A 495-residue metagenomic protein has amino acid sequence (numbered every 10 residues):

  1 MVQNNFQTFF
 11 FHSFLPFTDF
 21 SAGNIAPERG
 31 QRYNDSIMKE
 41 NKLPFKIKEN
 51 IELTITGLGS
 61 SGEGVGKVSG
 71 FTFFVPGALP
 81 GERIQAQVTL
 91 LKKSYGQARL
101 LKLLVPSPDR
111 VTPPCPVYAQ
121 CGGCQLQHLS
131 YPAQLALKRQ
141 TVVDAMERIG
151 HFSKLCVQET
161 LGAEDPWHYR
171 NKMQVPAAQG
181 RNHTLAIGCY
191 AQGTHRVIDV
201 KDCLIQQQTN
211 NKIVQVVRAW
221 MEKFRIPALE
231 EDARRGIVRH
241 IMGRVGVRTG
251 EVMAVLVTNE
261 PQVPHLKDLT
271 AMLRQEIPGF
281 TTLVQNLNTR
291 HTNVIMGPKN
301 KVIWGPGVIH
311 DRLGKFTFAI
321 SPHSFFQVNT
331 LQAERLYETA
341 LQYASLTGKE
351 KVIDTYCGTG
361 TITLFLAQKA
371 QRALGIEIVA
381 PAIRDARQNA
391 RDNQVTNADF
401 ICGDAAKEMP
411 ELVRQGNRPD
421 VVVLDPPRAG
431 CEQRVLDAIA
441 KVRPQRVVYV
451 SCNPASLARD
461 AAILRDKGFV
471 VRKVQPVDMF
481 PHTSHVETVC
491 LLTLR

Functional and structural regions predicted by a protein language model:
Q3, D19, G23-I25, Y33-N34: Short, positively charged and aromatic/hydrophobic N-terminal segments
Q3, Q7, H12, Q31-Y33: Low-complexity, intrinsically disordered or signal/transmembrane-proximal segments
Q7-S13, T18-D19, K39-E52, P261 (+1 more regions): Rossmann-like S-adenosyl-L-methionine
Y33-V117, D399, K407: Terminal RNA-binding accessory module
L101-P113, A119-A228, R248, V263: Extended interfacial segments that mediate partner engagement and assembly in macromolecular machines
Q158-D165, E231, H240-G243, P476-M479: Short, solvent-exposed loop/turn elements at beta->coil junctions and helix N-caps that rim active or binding pockets
G243, T249-N259, T317-S321: Short, aliphatic-rich beta-strand segments
